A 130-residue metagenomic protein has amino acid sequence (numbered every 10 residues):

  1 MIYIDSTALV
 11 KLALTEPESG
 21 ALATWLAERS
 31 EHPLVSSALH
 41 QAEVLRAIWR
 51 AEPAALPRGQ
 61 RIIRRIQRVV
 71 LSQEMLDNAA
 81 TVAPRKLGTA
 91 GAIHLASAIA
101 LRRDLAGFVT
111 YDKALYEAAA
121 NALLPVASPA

Functional and structural regions predicted by a protein language model:
M1, S37, Q41, V69 (+1 more regions): Acidic, PIN/NYN-like endoribonuclease modules and their adjacent C-terminal/linker elements
M1-S36, I48-Q60, L123, A130: Short, well-structured N-terminal submotif of metal-dependent ribonuclease cores
D5, G91, D112: Acidic active-site catalytic centers that drive phospho-/nucleotidyl reactions and related ester hydrolyses
L9, H40, M75, H94 (+1 more regions): Alpha-helix capping/helix-boundary segments
A21, E43, N78, E117-A118: Phosphate- and divalent-cation-binding pockets in alpha/beta enzyme and binding domains that engage nucleotide-derived
S36-L39, T89-I93: Aromatic- and histidine-enriched alpha-helix N-cap/loop-to-helix transition segments that scaffold the rims
R64-R85, G91-S97: Acidic catalytic patch
